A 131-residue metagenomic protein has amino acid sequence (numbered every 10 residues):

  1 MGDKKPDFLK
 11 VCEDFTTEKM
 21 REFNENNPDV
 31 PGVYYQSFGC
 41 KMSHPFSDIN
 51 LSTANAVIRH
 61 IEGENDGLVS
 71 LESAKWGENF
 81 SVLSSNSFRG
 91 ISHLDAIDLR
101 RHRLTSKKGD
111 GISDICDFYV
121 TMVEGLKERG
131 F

Functional and structural regions predicted by a protein language model:
M1-F131: Helical cap/lid subdomain of alpha/beta-hydrolase-fold lipid enzymes that gates access to the catalytic pocket
